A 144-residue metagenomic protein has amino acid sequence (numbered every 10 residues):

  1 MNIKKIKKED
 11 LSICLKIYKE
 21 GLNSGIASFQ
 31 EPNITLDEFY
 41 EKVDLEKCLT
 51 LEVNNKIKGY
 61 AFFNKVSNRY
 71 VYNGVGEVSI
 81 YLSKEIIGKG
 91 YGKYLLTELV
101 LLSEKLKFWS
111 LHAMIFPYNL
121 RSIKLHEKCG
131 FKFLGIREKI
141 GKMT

Functional and structural regions predicted by a protein language model:
M1-K16: A short beta-loop-alpha structural element at the N-terminal edge of CoA-dependent acyl/N-acetyltransferase catalytic
K16-N33: Helix-loop element at the rim of GNAT/NAT acetyltransferase active sites that forms part of the acceptor-substrate
Y18, H126, F131: Conserved active-site tyrosine of GNAT-family acetyltransferases
E31-E85, L96-T97: Acetyl-CoA-dependent GNAT
F62, H112-I115, K132-T144: Conserved catalytic-core motifs of GNAT/GCN5-like acyltransferases
I80-K89, L101, P117-Y118: Active-site acidic-Proline motif in GNAT/NAT acetyltransferases
G88-L101, K124-K128: Conserved acetyl-CoA-binding loop-helix of GNAT-fold acetyltransferases
S103-I115: Conserved GNAT acetyl-CoA-binding A-motif
